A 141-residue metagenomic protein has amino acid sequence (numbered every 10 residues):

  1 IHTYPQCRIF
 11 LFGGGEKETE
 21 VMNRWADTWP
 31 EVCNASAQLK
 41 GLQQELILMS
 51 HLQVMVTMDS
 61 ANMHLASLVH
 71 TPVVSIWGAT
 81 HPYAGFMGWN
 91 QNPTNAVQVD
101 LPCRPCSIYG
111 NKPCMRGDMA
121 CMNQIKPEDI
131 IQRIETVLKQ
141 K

Functional and structural regions predicted by a protein language model:
I1-A79: Donor-binding and catalytic core of enzymes assembling or modifying cell-surface/extracellular glycoconjugates
D27-T28, N34-A35, S67-Q140: Nucleotide-sugar donor-binding patch of glycosyltransferase catalytic domains
